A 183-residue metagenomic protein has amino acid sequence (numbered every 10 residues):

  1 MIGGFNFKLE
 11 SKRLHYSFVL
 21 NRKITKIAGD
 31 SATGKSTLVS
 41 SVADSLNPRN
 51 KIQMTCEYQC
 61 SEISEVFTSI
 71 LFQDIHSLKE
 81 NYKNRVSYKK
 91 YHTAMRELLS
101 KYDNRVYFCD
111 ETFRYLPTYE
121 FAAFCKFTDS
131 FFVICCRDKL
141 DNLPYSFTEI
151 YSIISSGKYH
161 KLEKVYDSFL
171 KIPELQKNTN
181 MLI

Functional and structural regions predicted by a protein language model:
M1-Y16, K161-S168: N-terminal pre-Walker A segment at the start of P-loop NTPase domains
I27: Hydrophobic anchor at the beta1->P-loop junction of P-loop NTPases
S31: The conserved Walker
K35: Conserved lysine of the Walker
V39-S40: Post-Walker A alpha-helix
D44-T55: Post-Walker A helix-loop "phosphate-sensing" segment adjacent to the P-loop in P-loop NTPases
Q73-Y119: Conserved P-loop NTPase "ATPase switch" module shared by AAA+ and STAND
F124-I154: Sensor-1/coupling segment of RecA-like P-loop NTPase cores
